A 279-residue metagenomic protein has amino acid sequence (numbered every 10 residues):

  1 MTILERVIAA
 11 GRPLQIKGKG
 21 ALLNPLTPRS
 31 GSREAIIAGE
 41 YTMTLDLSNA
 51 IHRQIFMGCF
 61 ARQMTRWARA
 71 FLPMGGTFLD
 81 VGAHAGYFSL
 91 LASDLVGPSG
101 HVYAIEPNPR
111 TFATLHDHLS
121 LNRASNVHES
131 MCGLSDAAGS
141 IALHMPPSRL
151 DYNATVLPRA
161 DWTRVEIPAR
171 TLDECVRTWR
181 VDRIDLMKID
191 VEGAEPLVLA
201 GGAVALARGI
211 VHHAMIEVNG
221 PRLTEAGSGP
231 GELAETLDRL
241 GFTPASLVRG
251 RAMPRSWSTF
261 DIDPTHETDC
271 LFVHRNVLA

Functional and structural regions predicted by a protein language model:
M1-A279: Phosphate/nucleotide-binding beta-alpha loop and adjacent structural elements of enzyme active sites
